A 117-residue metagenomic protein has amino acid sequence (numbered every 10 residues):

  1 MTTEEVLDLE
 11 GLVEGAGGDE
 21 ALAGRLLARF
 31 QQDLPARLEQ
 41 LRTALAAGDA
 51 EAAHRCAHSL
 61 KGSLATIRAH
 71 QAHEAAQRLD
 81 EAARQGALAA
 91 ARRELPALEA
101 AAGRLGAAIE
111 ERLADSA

Functional and structural regions predicted by a protein language model:
M1-A117: Two-component system phosphorelay core
